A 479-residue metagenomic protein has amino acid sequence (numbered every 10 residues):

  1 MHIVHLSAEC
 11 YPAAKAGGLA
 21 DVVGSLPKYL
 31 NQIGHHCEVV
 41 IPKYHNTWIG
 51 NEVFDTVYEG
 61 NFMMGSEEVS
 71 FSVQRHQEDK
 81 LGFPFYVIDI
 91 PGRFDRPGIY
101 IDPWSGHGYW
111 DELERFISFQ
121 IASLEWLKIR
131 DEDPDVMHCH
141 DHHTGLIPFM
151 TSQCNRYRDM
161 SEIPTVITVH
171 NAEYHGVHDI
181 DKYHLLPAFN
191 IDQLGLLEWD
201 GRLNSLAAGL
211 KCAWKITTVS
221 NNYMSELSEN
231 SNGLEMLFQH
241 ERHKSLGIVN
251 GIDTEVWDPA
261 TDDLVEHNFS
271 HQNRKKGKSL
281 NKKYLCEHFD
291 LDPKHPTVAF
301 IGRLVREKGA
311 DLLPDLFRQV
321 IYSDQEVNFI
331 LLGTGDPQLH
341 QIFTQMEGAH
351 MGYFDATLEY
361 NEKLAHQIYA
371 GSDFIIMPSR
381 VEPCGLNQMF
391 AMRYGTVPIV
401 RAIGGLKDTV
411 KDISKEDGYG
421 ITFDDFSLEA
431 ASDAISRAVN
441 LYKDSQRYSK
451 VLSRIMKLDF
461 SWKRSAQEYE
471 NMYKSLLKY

Functional and structural regions predicted by a protein language model:
M1-Y479: Catalytic cores of nucleotide-sugar-dependent glycosyltransferases that transfer UDP/GDP/TDP-activated
